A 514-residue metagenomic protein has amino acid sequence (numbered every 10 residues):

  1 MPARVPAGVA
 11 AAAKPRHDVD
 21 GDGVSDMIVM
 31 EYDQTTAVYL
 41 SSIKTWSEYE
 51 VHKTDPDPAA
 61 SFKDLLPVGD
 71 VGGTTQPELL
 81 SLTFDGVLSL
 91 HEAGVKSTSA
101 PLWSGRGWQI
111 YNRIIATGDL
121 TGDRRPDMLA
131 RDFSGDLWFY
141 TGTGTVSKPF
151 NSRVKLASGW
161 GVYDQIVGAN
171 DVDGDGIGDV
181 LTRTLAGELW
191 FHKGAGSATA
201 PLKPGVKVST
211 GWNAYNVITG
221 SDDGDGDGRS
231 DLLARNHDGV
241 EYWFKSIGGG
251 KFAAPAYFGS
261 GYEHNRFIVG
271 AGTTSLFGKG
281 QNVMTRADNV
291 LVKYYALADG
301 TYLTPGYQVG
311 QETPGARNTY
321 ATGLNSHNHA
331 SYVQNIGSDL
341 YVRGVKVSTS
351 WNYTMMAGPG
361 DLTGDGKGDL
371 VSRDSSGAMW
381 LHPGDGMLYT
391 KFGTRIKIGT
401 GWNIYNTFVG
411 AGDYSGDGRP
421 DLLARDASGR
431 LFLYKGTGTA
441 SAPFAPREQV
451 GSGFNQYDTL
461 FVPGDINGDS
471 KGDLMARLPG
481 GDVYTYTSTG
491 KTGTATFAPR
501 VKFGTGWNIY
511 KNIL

Functional and structural regions predicted by a protein language model:
M1-L514: Trp/Gly-enriched beta-strand/coil motifs that build multi-repeat beta-propeller-like domains and related W-rich binding
